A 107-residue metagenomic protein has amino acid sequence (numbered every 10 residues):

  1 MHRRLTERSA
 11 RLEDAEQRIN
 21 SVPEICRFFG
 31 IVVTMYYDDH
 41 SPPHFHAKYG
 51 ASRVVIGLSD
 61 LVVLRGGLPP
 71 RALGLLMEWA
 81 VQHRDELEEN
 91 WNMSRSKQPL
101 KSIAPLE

Functional and structural regions predicted by a protein language model:
M1-E107: Basic nucleic-acid-binding interfaces
